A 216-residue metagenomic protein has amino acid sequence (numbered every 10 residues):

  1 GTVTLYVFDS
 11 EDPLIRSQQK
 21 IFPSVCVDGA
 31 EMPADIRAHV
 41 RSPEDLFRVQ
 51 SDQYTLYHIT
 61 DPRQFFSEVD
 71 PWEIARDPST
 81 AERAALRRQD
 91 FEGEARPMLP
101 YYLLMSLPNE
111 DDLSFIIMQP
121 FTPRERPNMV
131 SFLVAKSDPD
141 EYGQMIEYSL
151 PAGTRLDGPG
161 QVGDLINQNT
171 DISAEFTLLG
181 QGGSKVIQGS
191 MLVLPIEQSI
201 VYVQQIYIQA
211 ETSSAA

Functional and structural regions predicted by a protein language model:
D12-A216: Accessory, solvent-exposed terminal regions and/or long lumenal/extracellular loops of proteins
